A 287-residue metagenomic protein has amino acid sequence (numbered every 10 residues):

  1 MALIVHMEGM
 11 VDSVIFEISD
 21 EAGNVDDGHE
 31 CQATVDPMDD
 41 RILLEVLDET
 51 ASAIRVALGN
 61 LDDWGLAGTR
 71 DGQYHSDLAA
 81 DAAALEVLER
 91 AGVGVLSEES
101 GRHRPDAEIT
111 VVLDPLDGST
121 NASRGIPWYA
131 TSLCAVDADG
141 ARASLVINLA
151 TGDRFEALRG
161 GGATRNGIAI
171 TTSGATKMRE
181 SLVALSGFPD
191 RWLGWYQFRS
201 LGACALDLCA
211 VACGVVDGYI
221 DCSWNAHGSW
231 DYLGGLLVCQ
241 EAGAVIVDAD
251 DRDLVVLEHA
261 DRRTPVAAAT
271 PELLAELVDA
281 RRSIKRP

Functional and structural regions predicted by a protein language model:
M1-V11, I15-I18: Extreme N-terminal basic, low-complexity initiation segments that serve as generic localization/processing leaders
E8-G9, E21-E30: Alpha-helix boundary/capping motif
F16, E30-L116, R286-P287: N-terminal subdomain of lithium-sensitive/metallo-dependent phosphomonoesterases centered on the IMPase/IPPase/PAP
D77, G118-S119, V211, C239: Buried hydrophobic positions in well-ordered alpha/beta secondary-structure cores of metabolic enzymes
V95-E99, L113, A122, S200-G202 (+1 more regions): General beta-strand structural signal in soluble alpha/beta enzymes
A107-G160: DPxDG-like acidic metal-binding loop motif
I170-P287: An extended, acidic
